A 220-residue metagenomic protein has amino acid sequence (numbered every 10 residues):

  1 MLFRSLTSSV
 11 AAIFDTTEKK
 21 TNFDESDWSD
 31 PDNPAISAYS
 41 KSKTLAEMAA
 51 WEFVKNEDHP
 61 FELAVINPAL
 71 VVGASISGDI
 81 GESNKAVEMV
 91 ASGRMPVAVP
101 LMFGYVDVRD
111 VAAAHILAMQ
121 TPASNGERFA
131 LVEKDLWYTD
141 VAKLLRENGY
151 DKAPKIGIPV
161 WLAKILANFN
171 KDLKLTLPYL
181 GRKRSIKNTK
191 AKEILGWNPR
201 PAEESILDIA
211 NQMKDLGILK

Functional and structural regions predicted by a protein language model:
M1-Y39: Conserved Rossmann-fold NAD(P)-dependent oxidoreductase catalytic core, especially the SDR/UDP-sugar
D30-A35, S77-G78, N84-V106, D110: A conserved pocket-lining segment of Rossmann-fold NAD(P)-dependent short-chain dehydrogenase/reductase
N33-A64: Active-site Tyr-X1-5-Lys
D58-F61, G73-A86, A118-R128: Glycine/proline-rich active-site loop of Rossmann-fold NAD(P)-dependent oxidoreductases
V65, V99-A112, R128, D135 (+2 more regions): Conserved loop-to-helix N-cap of the C-terminal "lid" that shapes the substrate pocket in Rossmann-like
A114-K174, E204-K220: Mid/C-terminal beta-alpha module of Rossmann-like enzyme folds, strongest in SDR-family dehydrogenases/epimerases
L166-G196: Conserved C-terminal active-site "lid" loop/helix of NAD(P)H-dependent oxidoreductases that clamps the redox cofactor
